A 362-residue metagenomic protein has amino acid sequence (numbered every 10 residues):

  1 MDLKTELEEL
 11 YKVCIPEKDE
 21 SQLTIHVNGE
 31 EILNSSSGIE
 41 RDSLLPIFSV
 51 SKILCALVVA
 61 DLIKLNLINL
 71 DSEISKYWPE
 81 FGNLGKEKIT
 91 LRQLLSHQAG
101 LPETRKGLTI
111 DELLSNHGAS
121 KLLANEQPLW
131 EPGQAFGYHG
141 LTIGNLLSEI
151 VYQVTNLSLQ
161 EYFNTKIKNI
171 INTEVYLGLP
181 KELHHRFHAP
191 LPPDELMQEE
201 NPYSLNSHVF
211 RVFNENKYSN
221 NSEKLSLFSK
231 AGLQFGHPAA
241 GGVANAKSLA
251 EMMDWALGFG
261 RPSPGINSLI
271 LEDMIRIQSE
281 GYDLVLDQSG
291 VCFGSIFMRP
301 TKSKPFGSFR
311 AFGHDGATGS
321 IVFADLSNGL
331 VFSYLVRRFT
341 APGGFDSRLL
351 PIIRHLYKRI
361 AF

Functional and structural regions predicted by a protein language model:
L7-Y11, G29, P46-D71, L146-Y152 (+2 more regions): Active-site SXXK
L10-E40, L70, T109-E112, M298 (+2 more regions): A short, well-structured edge-of-sheet supersecondary motif
I15-Q22, G38-L94, E131-L141, H237-A240: Short active-site loop at a secondary-structure junction that contains or immediately precedes the catalytic residue(s)
R41, S49-V50, K64-K106, N125 (+3 more regions): Active-site helix/loop module of the DD-peptidase/beta-lactamase fold, centered on the serine-lysine SxxK catalytic
R41-L44, T104-R186, S226-A244: Catalytic-site signature segments of enzymes, centered on catalytic residues
H97, T142-I150, G236, A240-P262 (+1 more regions): Active-site-proximal alpha-helical segments within enzyme catalytic domains
H188-A246, E272-N328: Active-site Gly/Thr loop motif
H237, G258-R261, I270, I275-D283 (+1 more regions): Short, gly/Ser/Thr-rich active-site loops of penicillin-recognizing serine hydrolases
